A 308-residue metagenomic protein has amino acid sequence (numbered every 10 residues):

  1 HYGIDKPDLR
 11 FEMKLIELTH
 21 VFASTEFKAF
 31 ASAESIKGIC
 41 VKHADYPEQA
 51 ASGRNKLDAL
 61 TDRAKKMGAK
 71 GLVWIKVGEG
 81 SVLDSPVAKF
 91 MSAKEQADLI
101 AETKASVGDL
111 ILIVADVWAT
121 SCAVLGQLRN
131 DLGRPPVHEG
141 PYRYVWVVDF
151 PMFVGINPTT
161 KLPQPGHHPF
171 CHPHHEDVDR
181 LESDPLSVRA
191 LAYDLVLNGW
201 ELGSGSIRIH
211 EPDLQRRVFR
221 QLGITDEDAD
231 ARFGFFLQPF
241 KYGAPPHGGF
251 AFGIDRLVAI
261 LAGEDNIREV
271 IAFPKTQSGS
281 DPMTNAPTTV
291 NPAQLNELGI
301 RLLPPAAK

Functional and structural regions predicted by a protein language model:
H1-K308: Class II aminoacyl-tRNA synthetase catalytic cores and aaRS-like
